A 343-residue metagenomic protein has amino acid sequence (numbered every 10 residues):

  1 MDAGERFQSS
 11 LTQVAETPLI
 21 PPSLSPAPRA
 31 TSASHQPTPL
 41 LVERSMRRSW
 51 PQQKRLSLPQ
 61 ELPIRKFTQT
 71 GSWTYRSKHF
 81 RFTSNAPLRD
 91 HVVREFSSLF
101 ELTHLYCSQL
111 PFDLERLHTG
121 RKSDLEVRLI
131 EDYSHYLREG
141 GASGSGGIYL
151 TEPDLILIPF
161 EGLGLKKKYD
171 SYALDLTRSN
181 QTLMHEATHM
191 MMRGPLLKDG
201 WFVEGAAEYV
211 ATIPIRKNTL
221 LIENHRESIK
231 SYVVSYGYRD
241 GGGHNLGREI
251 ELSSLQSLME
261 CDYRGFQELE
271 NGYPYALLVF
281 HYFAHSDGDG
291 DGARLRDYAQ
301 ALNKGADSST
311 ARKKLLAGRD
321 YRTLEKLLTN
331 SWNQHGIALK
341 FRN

Functional and structural regions predicted by a protein language model:
M1-Y75, R94, G318-N343: N-terminal low-structure segments adjacent to metalloprotease catalytic domains across cellular compartments
T12-P18, L40, R44, K54-L56 (+6 more regions): Residue-level marker of intrinsically disordered, low-complexity segments enriched for small/polar residues
L24, S49, L56-L62, F82 (+4 more regions): Generic preference for hydrophobic/aromatic residues in regular secondary structure cores
R29-V42, H79-N85, G162-K166, T188 (+1 more regions): Short low-complexity stretches enriched in small and charged residues
A30-Q53, S123-L125, G146-D154, D170 (+2 more regions): Charged, low-complexity, helix/coiled-coil-prone segments
T68, I148-L163, R178, L197-N343: Acidic/His/Gly-enriched intrinsically disordered linker/tail segments that often contain short helix/coil "MoRF-like"
Q69-D199, D307-K313: Juxtacatalytic substrate-recognition/specificity segment
